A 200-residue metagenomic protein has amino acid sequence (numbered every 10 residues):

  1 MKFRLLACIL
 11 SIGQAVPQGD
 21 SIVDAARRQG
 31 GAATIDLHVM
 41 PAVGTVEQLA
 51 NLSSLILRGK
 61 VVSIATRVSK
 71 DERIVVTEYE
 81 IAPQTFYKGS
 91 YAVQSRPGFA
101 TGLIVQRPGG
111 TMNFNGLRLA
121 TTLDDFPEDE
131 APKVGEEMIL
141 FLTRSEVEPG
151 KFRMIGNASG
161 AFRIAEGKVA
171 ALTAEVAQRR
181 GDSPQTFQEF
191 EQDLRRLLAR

Functional and structural regions predicted by a protein language model:
K2-C8: Sec-dependent signal peptide recognition, specifically the positively charged N-region followed immediately by
I12-R200: Transition segments tied to proteolytic processing and entry into folded domains
